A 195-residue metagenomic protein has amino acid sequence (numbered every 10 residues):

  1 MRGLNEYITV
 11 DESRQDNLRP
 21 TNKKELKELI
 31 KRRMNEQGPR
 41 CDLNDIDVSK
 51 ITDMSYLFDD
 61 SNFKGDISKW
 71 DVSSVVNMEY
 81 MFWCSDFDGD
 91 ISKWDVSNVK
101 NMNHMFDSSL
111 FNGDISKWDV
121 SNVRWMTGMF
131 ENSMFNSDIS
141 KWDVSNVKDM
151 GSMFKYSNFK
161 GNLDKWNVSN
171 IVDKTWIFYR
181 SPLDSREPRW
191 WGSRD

Functional and structural regions predicted by a protein language model:
R2-D195: Negatively charged
